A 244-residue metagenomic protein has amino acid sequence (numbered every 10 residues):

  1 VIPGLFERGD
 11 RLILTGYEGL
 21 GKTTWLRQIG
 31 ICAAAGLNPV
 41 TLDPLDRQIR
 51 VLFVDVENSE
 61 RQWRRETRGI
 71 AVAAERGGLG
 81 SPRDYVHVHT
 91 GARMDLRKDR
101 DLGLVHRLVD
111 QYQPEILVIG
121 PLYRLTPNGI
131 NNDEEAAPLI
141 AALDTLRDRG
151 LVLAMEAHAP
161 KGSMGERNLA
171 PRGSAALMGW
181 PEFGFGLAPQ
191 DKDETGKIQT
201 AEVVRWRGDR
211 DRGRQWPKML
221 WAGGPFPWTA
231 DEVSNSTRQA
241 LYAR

Functional and structural regions predicted by a protein language model:
I2-G77, A154: Walker A/P-loop NTP-binding active-site region of P-loop NTPases, recognizing the glycine-rich GxxxxGKT/S
R8, Q48, R83, I198-T200: A structure-centric signal for secondary-structure junctions around beta-strands
I13-L14, G19, T23-T24, I116 (+1 more regions): Phosphate-binding/switch region of NTP-binding enzymes
E18, L45-I130, G224, S236: Conserved inter-motif catalytic segment of the P-loop NTP-binding fold
R27, I31, A35, D99-D110 (+1 more regions): Amphipathic, non-transmembrane alpha-helical secondary structure
A33-G36, I70-A73, L125-N128, L146 (+2 more regions): Conserved, well-folded catalytic cores of nucleic-acid-processing and energy-transducing macromolecular machines
Q113, G129, L153, P225-R244: DNA transaction DNA-binding modules
